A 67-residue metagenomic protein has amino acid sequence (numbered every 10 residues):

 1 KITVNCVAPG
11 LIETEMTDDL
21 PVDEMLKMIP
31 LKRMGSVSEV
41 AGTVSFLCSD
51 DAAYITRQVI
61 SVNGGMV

Functional and structural regions predicted by a protein language model:
T3, I55-R57: Short, small/polar-rich loop/turn modules that mediate ligand/substrate recognition or access, typified
C6, V59-S61: Conserved beta-strand scaffold in the Rossmann-like NAD(H)/NADP(H)-binding core of dehydrogenases/reductases
A8-D19: Short, flexible catalytic-loop segment of classical short-chain dehydrogenase/reductase
D18-P30, M34: A short C-terminal helix-loop "cap" of Rossmann-like NAD(P)-dependent dehydrogenase/epimerase domains
I29-V40, D51: A conserved structural motif in NAD(P)-dependent oxidoreductases
G64-V67: Short hydrophobic/aromatic patches at helix-to-coil boundaries
